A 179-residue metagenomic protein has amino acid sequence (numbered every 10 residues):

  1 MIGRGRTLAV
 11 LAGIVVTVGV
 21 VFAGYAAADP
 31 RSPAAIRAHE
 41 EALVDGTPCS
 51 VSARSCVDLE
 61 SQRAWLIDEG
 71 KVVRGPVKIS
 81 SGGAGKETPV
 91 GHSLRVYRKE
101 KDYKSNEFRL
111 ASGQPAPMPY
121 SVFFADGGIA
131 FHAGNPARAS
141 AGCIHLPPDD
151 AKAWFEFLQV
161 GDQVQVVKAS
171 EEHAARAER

Functional and structural regions predicted by a protein language model:
I2, R6, V10, D29-S32 (+3 more regions): Exported/periplasmic cell-wall-interacting domains
G5-S93: Cell wall/extracellular polymer interaction/catalysis modules
